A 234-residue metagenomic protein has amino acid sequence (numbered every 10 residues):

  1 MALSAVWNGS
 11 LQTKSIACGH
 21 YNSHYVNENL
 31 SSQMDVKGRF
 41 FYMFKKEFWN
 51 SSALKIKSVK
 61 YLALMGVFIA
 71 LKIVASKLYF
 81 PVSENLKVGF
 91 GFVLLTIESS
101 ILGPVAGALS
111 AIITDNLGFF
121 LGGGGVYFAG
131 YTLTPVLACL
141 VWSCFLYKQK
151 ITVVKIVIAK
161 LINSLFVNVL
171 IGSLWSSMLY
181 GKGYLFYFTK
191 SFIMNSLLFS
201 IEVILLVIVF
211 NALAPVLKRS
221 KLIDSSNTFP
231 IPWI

Functional and structural regions predicted by a protein language model:
M1-L3, T13, N29-S32: Ser/Thr/Pro/Gly-rich low-complexity, intrinsically disordered segments
L3, W7-G9, C18, D35-I234: Loop-helix junctions at membrane interfaces
Q12, H20-Y25, Q33: Low-complexity, intrinsically disordered or signal/transmembrane-proximal segments
I16, H24-E28, K37: Alpha-helical and His/Cys-centered functional microenvironments
